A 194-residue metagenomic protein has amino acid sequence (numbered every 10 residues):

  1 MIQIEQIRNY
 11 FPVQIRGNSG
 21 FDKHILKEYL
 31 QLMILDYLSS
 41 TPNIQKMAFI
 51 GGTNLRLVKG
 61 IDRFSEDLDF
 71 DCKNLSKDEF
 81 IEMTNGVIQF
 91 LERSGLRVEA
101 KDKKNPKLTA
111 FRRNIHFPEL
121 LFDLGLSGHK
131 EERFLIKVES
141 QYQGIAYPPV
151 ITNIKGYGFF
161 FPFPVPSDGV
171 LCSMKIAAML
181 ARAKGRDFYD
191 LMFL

Functional and structural regions predicted by a protein language model:
M1-M47: Helical scaffold of the NTase/Pol beta-like nucleotidyltransferase catalytic core
V13, L32, D123-L194: Catalytic cores of NTP-dependent nucleotidyl/adenyl transfer enzymes across multiple folds
L26, L30, S76-M83: Short amphipathic alpha-helical segments
L30, I88-F134, V170-L171: Conserved catalytic core of two-metal-ion nucleotidyltransferases
M33, E82-Q89: Long, highly charged amphipathic alpha-helices
K46-N54: Short gly/ser-rich loop at a beta-strand->alpha-helix junction or flexible surface loop bordering the NTP-binding
G52, K59-F80: Catalytic metal-binding acidic patch
N54-R56, N105-P106, Q143-I145: Short, solvent-exposed loop/turn segments at secondary-structure junctions
